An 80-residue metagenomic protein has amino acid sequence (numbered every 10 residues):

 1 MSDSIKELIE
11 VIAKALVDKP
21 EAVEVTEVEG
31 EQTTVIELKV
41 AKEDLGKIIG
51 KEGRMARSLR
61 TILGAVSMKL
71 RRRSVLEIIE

Functional and structural regions predicted by a protein language model:
M1-K47, S58, I62-E80: RNA-contacting regions in translation and RNA-metabolism proteins, encompassing KH/S1 modules where present
I49-G53: Glycine-centered tight-turn and secondary-structure capping sites
